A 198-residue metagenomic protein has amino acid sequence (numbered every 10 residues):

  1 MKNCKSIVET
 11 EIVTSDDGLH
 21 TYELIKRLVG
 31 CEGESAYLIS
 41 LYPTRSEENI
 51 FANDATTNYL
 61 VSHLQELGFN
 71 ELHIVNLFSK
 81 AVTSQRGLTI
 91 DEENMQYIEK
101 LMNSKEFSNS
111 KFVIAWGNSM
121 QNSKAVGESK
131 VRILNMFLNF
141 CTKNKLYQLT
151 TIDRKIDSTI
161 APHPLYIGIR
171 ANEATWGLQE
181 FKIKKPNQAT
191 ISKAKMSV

Functional and structural regions predicted by a protein language model:
M1-A52, K193-V198: Active-site and ligand/interface coordination hotspots across diverse enzymes and nucleic-acid-associated assemblies
G33-E34, F69, F107-K111: A general structural motif
L38, L72-I74, L146-T151: Conserved beta-strand scaffold positions in the cores of enzyme catalytic domains, especially in NTP/NDP-utilizing
Y42-S46, S79-K80, S119: A short, flexible beta-alpha/helix-coil linker loop
A55-Q65: Short catalytic helix/loop segments, enriched in acidic residues and glycine and frequently bearing histidine
F69-R86: Short connector loops at secondary-structure junctions
V82-V198: Glycine/proline-rich loop-helix segments at beta-alpha junctions forming the active-site rim of enzyme cores
